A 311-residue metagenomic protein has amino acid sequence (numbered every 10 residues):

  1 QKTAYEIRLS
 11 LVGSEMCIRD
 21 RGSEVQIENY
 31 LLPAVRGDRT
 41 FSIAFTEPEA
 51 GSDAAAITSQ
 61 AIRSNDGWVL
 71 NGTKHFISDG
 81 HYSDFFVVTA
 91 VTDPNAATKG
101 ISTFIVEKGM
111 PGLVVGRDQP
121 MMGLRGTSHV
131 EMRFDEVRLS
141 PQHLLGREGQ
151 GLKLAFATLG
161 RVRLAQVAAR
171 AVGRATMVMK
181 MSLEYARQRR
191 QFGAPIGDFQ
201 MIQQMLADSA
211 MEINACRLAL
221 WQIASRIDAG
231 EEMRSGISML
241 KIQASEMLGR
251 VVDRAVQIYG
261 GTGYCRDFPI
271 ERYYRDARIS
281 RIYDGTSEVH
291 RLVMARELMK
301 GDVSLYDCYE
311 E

Functional and structural regions predicted by a protein language model:
Q1-G13, I18: Single conserved hydrophobic/aromatic residue that forms the stacking wall/gate of nucleotide- or nucleobase-binding
S14-E15, R19-T40, S78-F85, A97 (+4 more regions): Internal helix-loop-helix
G51-D53, W68: Hydrophobic, small-residue-rich alpha-helical packing segments that form membrane-like cores
S59-I62: A structural signal for short hydrophobic beta-strand segments in well-ordered beta-sheet cores
N71-V115: A short core secondary-structure module
L113-A215, S280, R296-M299, L305-E311: Glycine-rich beta->alpha junctions and the first turn(s) of the following alpha-helix
L124, E231-E232, S238-E311: Alpha-helix capping/hinge segments and adjacent helical runs
L183-G197, A210-Q243, V256-G261: C-terminal helix-coil-helix/basic helical segment that borders enzyme active sites and/or dimer interfaces and provides
